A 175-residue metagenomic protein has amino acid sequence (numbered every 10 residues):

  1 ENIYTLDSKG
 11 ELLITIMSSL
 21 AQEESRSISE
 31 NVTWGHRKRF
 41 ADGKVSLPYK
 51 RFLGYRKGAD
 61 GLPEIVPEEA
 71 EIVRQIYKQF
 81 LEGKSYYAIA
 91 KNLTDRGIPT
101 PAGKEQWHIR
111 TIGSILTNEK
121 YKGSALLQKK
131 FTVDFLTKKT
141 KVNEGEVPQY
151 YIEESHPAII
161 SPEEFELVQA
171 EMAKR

Functional and structural regions predicted by a protein language model:
N2-R175: Conserved catalytic breakage-reunion loop centered on the nucleophilic residue
